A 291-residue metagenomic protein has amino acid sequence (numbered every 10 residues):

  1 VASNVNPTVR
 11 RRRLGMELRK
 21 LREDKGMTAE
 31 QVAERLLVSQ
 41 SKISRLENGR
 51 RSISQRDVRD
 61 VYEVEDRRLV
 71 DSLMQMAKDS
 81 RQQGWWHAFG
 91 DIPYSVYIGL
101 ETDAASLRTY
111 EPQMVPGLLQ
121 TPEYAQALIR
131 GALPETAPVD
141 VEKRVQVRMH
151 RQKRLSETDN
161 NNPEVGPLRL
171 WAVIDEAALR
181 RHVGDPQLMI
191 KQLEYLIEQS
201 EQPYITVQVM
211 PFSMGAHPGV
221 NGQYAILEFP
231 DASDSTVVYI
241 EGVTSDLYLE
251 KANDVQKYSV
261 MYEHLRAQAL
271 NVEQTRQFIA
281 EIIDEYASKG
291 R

Functional and structural regions predicted by a protein language model:
A2-M16, D24, E30-E34, N48 (+2 more regions): Interdomain hinge/linker segments and adjacent boundary elements that couple functional modules
V38, D66-R68, Q202: Short, well-ordered coil loops that connect the C-terminus of an alpha-helix to the N-terminus of a beta-strand
D185-R291: C-terminal regulatory/effector modules of DNA-binding transcriptional regulators
